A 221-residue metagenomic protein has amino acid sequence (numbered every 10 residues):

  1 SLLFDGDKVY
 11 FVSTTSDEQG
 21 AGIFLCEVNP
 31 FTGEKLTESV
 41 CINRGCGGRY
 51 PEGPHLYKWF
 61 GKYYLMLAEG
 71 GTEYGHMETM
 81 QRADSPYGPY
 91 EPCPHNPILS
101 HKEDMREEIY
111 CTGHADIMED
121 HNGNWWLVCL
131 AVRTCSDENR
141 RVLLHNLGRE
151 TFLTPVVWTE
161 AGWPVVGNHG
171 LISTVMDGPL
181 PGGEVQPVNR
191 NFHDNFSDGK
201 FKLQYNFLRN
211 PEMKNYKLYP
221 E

Functional and structural regions predicted by a protein language model:
S1-E221: Carbohydrate-active catalytic/glycan-binding domains of CAZyme proteins, especially the secreted or lumenal ectodomains
